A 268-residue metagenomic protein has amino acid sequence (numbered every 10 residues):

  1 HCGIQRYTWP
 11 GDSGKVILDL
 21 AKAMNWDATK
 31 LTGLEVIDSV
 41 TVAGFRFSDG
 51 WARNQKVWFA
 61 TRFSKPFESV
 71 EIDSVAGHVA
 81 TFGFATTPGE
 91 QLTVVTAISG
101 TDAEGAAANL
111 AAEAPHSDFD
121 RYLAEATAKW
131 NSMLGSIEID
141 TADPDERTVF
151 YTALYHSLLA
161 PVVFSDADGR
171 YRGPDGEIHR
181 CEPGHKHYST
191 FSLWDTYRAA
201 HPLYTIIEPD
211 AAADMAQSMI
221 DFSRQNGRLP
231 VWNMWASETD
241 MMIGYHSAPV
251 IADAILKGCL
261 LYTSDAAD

Functional and structural regions predicted by a protein language model:
H1-Y188, D221: Beta-sandwich/jelly-roll carbohydrate-recognition scaffolds of carbohydrate-active enzymes
A107, V163-R170, P202-T205, A213-A216 (+1 more regions): Short, solvent-exposed loop/turn and secondary-structure capping segments
E125, K129, D145-T152, R198 (+4 more regions): Extracytoplasmic/secreted proteins, especially bacterial periplasmic and envelope-associated proteins
I137-T141, S189, H201-T205, S237-E238: Second-shell loop/turn segments in exported
D145-E146, K186-D195, D240-S247: Secondary-structure capping and boundary motifs in well-ordered enzyme cores
T152-S165, S189-A212, P249-G258: Alpha-helical support elements that line or immediately flank enzyme active sites and cofactor-binding pockets
Y171-D175, H179-C181, A211-C259: Helix-terminus loop motifs that line ligand-binding clefts
Y262-D268: Conserved small/polar residues in nucleotide/adenosyl-binding loops
